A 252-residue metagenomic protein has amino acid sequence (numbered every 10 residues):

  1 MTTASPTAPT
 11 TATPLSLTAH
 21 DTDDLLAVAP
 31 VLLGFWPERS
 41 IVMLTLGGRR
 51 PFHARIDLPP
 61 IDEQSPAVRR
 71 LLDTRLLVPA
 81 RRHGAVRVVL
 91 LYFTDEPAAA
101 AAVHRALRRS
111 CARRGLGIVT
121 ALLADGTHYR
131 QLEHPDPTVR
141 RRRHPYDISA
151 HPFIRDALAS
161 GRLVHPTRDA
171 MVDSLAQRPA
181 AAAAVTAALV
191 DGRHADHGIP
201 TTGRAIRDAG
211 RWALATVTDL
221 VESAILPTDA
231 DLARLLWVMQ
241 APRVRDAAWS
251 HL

Functional and structural regions predicted by a protein language model:
T2-L32, W36-E38, P51, I56-L252: Charged, compositionally biased boundary regions
I41-T45: Short beta-strand scaffold segments in enzyme catalytic cores
L46-R50: Short acidic-glycine loop/turn motifs at beta-strand connectors
